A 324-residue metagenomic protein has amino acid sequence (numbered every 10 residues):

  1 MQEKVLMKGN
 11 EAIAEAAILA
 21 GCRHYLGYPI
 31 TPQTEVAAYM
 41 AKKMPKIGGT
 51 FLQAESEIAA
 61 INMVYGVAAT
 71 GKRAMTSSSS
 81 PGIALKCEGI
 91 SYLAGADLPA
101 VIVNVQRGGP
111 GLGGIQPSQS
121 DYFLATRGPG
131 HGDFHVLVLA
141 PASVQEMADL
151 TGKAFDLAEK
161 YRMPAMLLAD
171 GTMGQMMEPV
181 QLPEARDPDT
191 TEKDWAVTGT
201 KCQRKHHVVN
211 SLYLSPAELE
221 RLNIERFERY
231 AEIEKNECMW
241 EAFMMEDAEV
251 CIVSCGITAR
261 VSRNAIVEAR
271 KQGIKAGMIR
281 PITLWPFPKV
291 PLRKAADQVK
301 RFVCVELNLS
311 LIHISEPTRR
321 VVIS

Functional and structural regions predicted by a protein language model:
M1-G128, H135: Thiamine diphosphate
A41-K43, S91-A94, Q119, G152-L157 (+3 more regions): Short, solvent-exposed amphipathic alpha-helical segments in soluble enzyme and RNA/protein-processing domains
S78, V101-Q106, L139-P141, M166-D170 (+2 more regions): Short beta-strand segments
I115-S118, H131, E228-S315: Thiamine diphosphate
P117-D170: Conserved thiamine diphosphate
R162-A242: Conformationally flexible catalytic loops at phosphate/diphosphate-handling active centers
I312-S324: Single conserved hydrophobic/aromatic residue that forms the stacking wall/gate of nucleotide- or nucleobase-binding
